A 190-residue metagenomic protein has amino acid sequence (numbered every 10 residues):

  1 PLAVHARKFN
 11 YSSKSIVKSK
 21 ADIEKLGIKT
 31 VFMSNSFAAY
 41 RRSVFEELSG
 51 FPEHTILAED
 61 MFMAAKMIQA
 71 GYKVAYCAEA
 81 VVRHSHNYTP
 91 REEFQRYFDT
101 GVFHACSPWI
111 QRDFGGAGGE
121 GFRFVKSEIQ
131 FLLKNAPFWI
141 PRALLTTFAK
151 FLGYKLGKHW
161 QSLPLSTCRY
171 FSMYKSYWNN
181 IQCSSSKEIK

Functional and structural regions predicted by a protein language model:
P1-H5: Conserved donor NDP-sugar-binding/catalytic core segment of glycosyltransferases
S19-S43, T55-I56, H104, P108: A recurrent flexible, glycine/aromatic-enriched loop bordering the glycosyltransferase active site that acts as
Y40, E59, C77: A conserved hydrophobic position in a structured secondary element of the catalytic/binding core that shapes
S43-E47, V81: Short, well-ordered alpha-helical scaffold segment located in the soluble/lumenal catalytic or ligand-binding core
I56-M63: Acidic donor-binding loop at a coil-to-helix junction in glycosyltransferase catalytic cores that engages
K66-I68: Hydrophobic residues within well-ordered alpha-helices
A70-F94, C106-P108: Active-site donor/metal-binding and catalytic loop motifs of nucleotide-sugar-dependent glycosylation enzymes
D99, C106, D113-K190: Non-catalytic, C-terminal membrane-associated alpha-helical segments of glycosyltransferases
